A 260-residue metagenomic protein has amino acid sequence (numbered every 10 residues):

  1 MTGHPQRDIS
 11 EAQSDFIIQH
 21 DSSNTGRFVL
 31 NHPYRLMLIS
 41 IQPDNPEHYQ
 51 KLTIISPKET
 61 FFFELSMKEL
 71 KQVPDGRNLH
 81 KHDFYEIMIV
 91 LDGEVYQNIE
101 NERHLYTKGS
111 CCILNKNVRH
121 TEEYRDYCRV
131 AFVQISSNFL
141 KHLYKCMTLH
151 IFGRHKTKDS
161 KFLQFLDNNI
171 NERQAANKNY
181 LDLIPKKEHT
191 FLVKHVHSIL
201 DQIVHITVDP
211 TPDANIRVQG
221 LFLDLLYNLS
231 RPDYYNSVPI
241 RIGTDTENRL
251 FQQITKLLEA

Functional and structural regions predicted by a protein language model:
M1-C111, V118-H120, Y124, K156-D167 (+2 more regions): Generic protein-terminus/edge-of-domain signal
D92, Y127, F251: ATP/adenylate-binding site constellation spanning eukaryotic-like Ser/Thr protein kinases, ABC-transporter
N117-M147: Ligand-binding loop in jelly-roll beta-barrel domains
S137, L200, F222: Short amphipathic alpha-helical/adjacent loop interface patches that line ligand and macromolecule-binding sites
N138-F165: Double-stranded beta-helix
D167-N171, F191-S198: A structural motif
L181-V193, T207-L221, Y227-A260: Short, Lys/Arg-enriched, Trp-marked, Pro/Gly-tolerant hinge/linker segments that flank
